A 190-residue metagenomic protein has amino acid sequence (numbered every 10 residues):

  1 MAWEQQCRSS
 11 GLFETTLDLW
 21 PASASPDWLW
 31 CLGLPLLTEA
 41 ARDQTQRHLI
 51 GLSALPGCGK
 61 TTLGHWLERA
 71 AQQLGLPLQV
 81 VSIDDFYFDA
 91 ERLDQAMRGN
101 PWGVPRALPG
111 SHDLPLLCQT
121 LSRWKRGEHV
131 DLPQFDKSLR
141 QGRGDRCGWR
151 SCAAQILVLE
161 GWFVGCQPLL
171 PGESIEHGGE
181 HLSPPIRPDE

Functional and structural regions predicted by a protein language model:
M1-C31: Charged, amphipathic alpha-helical linker segments immediately N-terminal to NTP-binding catalytic cores
W20-P21, Q79-S82, F86-R140: Conserved nucleotide-sensing/catalytic segment adjacent to the nucleotide-binding pocket in NTP-handling enzymes
C31-D43: Pre-Walker A adenine-sensing motif
A54: The Walker A (P-loop) glycine that initiates the GxxxxGKT/S ATP-binding motif of P-loop NTPases
G57: Walker A (P-loop) phosphate-binding loop of P-loop NTPases
K60: Conserved lysine of the Walker
L63, L67: Hydrophobic positions on the alpha1 helix immediately C-terminal to the Walker A/P-loop
R143-E190: ATP-dependent NMP and nucleoside kinases share a basic, alpha-helical "lid"
